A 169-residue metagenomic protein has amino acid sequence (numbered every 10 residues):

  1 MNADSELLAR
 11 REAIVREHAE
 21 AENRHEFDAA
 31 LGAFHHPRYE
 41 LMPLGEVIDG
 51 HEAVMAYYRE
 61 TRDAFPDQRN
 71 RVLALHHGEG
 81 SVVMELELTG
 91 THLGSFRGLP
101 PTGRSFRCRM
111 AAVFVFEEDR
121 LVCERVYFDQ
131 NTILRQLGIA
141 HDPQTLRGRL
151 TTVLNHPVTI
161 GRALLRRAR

Functional and structural regions predicted by a protein language model:
M1-R169: C-terminal and inter-domain tail/linker signature
